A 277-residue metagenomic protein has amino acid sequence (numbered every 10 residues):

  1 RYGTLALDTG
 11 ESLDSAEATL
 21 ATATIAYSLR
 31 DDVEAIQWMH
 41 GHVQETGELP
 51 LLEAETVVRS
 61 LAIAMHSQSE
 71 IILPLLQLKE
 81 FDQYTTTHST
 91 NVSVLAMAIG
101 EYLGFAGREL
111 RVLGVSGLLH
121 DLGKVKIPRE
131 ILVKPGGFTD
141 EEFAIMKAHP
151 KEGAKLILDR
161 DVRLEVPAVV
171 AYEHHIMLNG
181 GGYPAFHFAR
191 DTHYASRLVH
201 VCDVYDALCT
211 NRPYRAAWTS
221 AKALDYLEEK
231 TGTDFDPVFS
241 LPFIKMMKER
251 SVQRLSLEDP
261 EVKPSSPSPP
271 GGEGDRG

Functional and structural regions predicted by a protein language model:
R1-K79, S265: Non-catalytic interface/linker regions that flank or bridge core catalytic/transmembrane domains
I36, V58-A62, I72-L76, A96 (+4 more regions): Short alpha-helical scaffolding segments that buttress acidic/His motifs in well-ordered protein cores
L61-H66, Q83-N91, L122: All-alpha helical catalytic cores of prenyl diphosphate-utilizing isoprenoid enzymes
P74-E80, H88, G104-V170: Divalent metal-dependent catalytic cores for phosphoryl transfer on phosphate-bearing substrates
D82-L113, F186-D191: Alpha-helical phosphate/pyrophosphate-handling elements in metalloenzyme active cores
N91-I99, I145-L158, T219-G232: An active-site-proximal "capping" alpha-helix that borders the catalytic cofactor pocket
G117, I157-R160, E165-H200, Y214-P264: Histidine/acidic-rich helix-loop-helix segments that form or flank divalent-metal centers in metalloenzyme catalytic
G272-G274: Glycine-biased, low-complexity coil/linker segments
